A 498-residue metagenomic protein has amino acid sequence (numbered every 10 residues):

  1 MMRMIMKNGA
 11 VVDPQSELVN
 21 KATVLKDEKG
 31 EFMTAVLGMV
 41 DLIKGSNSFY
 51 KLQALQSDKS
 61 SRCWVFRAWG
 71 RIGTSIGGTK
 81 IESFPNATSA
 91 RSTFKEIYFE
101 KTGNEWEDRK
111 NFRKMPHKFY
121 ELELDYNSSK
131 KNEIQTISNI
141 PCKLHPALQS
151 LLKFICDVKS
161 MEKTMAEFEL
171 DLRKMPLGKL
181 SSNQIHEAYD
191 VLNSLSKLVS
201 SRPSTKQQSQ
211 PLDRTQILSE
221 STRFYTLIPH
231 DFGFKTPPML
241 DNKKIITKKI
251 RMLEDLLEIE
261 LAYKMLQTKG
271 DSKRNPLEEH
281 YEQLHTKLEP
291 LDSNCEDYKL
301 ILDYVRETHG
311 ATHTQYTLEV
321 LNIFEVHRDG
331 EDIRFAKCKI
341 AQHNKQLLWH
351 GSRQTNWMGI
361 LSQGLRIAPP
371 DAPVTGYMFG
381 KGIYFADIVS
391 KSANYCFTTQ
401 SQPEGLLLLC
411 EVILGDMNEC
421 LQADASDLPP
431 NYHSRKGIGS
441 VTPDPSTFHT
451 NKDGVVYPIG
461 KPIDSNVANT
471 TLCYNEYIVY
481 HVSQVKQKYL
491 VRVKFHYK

Functional and structural regions predicted by a protein language model:
M1-E28, I43, F66, I81-K110 (+5 more regions): Segments that shape or occlude catalytic/ligand-binding pockets
K7, H309-Q315: Compositionally biased, intrinsically disordered low-complexity regions enriched for acidic
M33-S83: Canonical SH2 domain fold
L55-K59, G70-S75, K163, E167-N183 (+1 more regions): Short, flexible N-terminal segments of the mature chain
G103-L144, L414-S426: Intrinsically disordered, low-complexity charged/polar segments
K118-D292: Eukaryotic extended interaction platforms
L300-L302: A glycine- and small-residue-enriched flexible loop/hinge signal that marks low-structured segments
